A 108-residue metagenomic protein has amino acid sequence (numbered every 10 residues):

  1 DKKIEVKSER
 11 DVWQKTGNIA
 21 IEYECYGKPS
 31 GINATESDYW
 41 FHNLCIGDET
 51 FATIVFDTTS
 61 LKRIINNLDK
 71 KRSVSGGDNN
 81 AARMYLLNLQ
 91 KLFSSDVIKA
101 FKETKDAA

Functional and structural regions predicted by a protein language model:
D1, L44-I46: Short acidic, glycine-rich loop/turn motifs
D1-Q14: Conserved catalytic cores of phosphodiester-cleaving nucleases, focusing on short active-site segments
I4, I21, V55-F56: Generic structural hydrophobic/aromatic packing signal, biased to beta-strands
V6, H42-N43: Hydrophobic side chains in beta-strands
D11-C25, S30-I32: Active-site-adjacent loop/helix micro-motif of nuclease/hydrolase catalytic cores
I21, T35, N80-A81: Intrinsically disordered, low-complexity, compositionally biased regions/tails
G27, G47-A108: Non-catalytic C-terminal interaction segments of nucleic acid-processing enzymes
K28-H42: Short, positively charged
